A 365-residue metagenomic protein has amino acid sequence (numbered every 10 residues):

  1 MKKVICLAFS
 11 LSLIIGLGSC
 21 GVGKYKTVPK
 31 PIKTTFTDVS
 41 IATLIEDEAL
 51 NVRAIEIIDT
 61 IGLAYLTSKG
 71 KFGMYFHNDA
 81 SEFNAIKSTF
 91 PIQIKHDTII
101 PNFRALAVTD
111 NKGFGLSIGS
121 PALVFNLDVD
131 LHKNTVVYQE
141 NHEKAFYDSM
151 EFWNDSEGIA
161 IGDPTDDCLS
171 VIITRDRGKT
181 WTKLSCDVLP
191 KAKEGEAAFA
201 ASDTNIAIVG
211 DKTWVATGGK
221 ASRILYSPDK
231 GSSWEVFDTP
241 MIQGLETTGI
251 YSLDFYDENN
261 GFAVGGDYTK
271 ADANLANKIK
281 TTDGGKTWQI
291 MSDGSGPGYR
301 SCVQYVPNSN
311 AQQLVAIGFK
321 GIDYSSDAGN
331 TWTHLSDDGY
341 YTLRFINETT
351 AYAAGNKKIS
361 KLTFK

Functional and structural regions predicted by a protein language model:
M1-T37: Bacterial Sec-dependent N-terminal signal peptides
T35-A42, K69-H96, P121, F125-N141 (+7 more regions): Asp-box/BNR beta-propeller loop motif
L44-G70: Beta-strand-rich domains and repeat architectures in extracellular enzymes and scaffolds, especially beta-propellers
E46-D47, H96-P101, H142-A145, P190-A200 (+2 more regions): Short glycine-/Asp-/Thr-/Trp-enriched loop segments that recur within the blades of beta-propeller repeat domains
N51-A54, I100-A105, K144-E151, T247-S252 (+2 more regions): Repeated scaffold domains used in trafficking and secretory/extracellular systems, primarily beta-propellers
I61-A64, K112-G115, S156-A160, K212-W214 (+3 more regions): Entry beta-strands of beta-propeller and related beta-repeat scaffolds
S292-D323: Loop/turn-rich, solvent-exposed surfaces of beta-rich toroidal or solenoidal domains
F345-K365: Blade-level signature of beta-propeller repeat domains, shared across WD40, Kelch, NHL, RCC1 and BNR/Asp-box propellers
